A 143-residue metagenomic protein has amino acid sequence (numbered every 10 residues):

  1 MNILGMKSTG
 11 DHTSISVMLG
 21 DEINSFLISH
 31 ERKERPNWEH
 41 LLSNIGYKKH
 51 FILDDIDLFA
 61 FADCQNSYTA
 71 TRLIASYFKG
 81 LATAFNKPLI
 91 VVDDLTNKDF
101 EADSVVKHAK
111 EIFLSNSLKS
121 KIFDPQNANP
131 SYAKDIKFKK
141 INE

Functional and structural regions predicted by a protein language model:
M1-H40, F51-L53, A84-E143: Oxyanion-binding and handling regions
E39, S43, F78-K79: Generic solvent-exposed, charged/amphipathic alpha-helical segments that serve as macromolecular interface scaffolds
L42-L58: Phosphate/pyrophosphate-binding loops at sites that engage ATP/ADP/AMP, CoA/4′-phosphopantetheine, polyphosphate
L58-C64, Y68-K87: DPxDG-like acidic metal-binding loop motif
